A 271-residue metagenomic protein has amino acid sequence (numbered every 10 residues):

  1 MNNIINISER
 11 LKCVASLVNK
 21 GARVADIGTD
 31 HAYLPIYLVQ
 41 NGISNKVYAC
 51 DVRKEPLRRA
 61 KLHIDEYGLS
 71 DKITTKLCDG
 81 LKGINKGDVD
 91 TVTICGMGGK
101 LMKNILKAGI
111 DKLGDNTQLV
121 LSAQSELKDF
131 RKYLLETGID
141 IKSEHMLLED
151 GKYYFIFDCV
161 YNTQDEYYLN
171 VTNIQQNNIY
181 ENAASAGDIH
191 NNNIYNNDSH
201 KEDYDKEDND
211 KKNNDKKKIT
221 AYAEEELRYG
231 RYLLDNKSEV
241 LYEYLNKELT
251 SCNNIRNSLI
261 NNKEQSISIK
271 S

Functional and structural regions predicted by a protein language model:
M1-G21, I36: S-adenosyl-L-methionine
G21-D30: Conserved class I S-adenosyl-L-methionine
H31-S44: Conserved SAM-binding loop of SAM-dependent methyltransferases across substrates and taxa, primarily the Class I
K46-D51: Conserved SAM-binding motif I beta-strand of class I
R58-G87: S-adenosyl-L-methionine
D115-S125: Conserved beta-strand signature within the Rossmann-like core of class I S-adenosyl-L-methionine
N162-Y180, D215-S271: An accessory alpha-helical subdomain
E166-K218: Intrinsically disordered, low-complexity terminal tails and inter-domain linkers enriched for S/T/G/P/D/E
